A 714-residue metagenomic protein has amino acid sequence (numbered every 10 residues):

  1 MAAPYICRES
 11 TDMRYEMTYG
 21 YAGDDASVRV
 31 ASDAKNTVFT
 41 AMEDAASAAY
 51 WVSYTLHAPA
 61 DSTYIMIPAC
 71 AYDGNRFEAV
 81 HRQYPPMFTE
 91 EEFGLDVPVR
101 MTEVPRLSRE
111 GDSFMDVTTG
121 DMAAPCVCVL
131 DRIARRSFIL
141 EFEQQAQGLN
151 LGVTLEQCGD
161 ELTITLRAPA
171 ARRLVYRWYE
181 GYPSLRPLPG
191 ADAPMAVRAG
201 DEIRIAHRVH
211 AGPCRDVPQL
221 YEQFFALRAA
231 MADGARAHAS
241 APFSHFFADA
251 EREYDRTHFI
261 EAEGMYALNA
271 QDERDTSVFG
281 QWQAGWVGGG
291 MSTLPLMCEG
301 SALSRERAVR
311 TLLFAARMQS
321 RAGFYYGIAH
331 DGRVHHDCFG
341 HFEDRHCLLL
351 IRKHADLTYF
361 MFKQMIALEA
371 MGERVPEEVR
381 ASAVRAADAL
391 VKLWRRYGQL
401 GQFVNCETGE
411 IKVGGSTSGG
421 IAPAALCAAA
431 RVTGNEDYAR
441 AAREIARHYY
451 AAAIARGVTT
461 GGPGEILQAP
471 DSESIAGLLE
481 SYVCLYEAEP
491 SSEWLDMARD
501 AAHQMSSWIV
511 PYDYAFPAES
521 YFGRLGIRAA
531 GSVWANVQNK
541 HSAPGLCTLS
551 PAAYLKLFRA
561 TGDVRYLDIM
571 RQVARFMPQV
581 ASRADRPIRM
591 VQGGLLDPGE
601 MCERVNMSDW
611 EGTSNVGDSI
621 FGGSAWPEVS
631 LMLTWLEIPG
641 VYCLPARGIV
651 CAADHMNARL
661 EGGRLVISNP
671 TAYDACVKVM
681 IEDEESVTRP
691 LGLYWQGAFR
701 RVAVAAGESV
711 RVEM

Functional and structural regions predicted by a protein language model:
Y5-G20, V197, D201, C214-W282 (+6 more regions): Low-complexity, Ser/Thr/Pro/Gly-enriched N-terminal "stalk/linker" regions
G20-D25, V30-A34, T40-A199: Beta-strand/loop-rich accessory regions of lumenal/periplasmic or secreted enzymes, predominantly carbohydrate-active
P194-P218, A705-M714: Short Pro-Gly-centered flexible turn/kink motifs
Q219-R256, L303-M318, M371-L393, G434-A451 (+3 more regions): Extended, well-ordered alpha-helical scaffold segments
D249-Q281, R317-R345, V391-I411, A451-A469 (+2 more regions): Glycine- and aromatic-rich loop/turn segments at beta-sheet edges
G290-S304, D356-V375, I421-N435, G477-S492 (+3 more regions): Well-ordered alpha-helical scaffold segments within catalytic/enzyme domains
T433, A446-G462, E489, E493-F621 (+1 more regions): Non-catalytic carbohydrate-binding regions of carbohydrate-active enzymes
A653-M714: C-terminal beta-sandwich/jelly-roll accessory domains of carbohydrate-active enzymes
